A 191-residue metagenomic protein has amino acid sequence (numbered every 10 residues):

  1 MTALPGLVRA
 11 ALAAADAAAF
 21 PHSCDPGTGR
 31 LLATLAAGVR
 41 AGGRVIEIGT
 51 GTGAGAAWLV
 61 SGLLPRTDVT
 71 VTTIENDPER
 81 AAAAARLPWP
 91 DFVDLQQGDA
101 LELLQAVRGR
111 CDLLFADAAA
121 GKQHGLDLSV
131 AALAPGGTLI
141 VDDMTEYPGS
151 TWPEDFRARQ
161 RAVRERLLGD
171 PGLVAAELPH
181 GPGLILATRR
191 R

Functional and structural regions predicted by a protein language model:
M1-L113, A120-T138, M144-R191: A short alpha-helical cap/connector motif
